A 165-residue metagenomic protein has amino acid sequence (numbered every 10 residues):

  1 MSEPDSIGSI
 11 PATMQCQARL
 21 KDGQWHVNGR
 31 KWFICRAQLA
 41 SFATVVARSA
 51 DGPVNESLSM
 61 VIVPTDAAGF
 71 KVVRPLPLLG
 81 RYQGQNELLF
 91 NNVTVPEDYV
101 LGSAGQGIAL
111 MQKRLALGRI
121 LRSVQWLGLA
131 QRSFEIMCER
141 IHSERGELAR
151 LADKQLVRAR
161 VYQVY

Functional and structural regions predicted by a protein language model:
M1-S2: A short, Trp-centered hydrophobic/proline-enriched beta-strand micro-motif
S9-A12, R36-A40, V54-S57, R81 (+1 more regions): Short glycine/proline-enriched turns and hinge-like loops at secondary-structure junctions
A18-R19: A structural signal for short hydrophobic beta-strand segments in well-ordered beta-sheet cores
D22-H26, F42, Q85-E87: A generic structural signal for beta-strand entry/edge sites
N28-V73: A short core secondary-structure module
F70-Y165: Glycine-rich beta->alpha junctions and the first turn(s) of the following alpha-helix
